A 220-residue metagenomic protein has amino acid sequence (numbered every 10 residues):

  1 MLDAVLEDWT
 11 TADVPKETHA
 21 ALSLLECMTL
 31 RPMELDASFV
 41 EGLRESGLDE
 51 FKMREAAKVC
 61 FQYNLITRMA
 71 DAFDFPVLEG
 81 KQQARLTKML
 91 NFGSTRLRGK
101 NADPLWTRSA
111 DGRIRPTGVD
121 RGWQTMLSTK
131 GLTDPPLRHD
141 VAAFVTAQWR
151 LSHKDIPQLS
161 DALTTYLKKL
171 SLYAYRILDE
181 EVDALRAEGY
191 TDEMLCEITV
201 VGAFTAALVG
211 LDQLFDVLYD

Functional and structural regions predicted by a protein language model:
M1-D220: Hydrophobic alpha-helical segments
